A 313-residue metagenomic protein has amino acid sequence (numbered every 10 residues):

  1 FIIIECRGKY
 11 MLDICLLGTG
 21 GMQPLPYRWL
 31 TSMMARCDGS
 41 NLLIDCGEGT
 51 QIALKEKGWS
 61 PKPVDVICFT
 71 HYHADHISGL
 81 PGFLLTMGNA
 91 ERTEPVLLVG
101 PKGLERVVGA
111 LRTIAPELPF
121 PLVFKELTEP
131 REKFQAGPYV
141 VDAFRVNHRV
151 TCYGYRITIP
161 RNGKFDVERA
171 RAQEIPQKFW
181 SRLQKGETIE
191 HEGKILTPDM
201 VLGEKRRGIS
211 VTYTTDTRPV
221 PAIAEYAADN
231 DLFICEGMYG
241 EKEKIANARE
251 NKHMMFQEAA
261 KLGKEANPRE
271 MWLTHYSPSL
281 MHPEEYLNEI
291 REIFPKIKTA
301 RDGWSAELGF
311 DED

Functional and structural regions predicted by a protein language model:
F1-Y10: Short, Lys/Arg-enriched N-terminal segments with co-localized hydrophobic residues within the first ~10-30 amino acids
Y10-K57, P95, Y155-I157, G203-T214 (+1 more regions): Conserved beta-strand hairpin/beta-sheet module of binuclear metal-dependent hydrolase folds, prominently
P26, Y139-Y213, T217-Y226, L232-I234: Active-site-proximal loop/helix segment associated with metal-binding centers of metalloenzymes
I44-G47, V64-Y72, G100-P101, T212-T217 (+3 more regions): Active-site neighborhood of phospho(di)ester-bond hydrolases with catalytic His/Asp-centered motifs
E48-V99, V123-T128: Active-site metal-binding motif and surrounding structural segment of the metallo-beta-lactamase
G79-M87, V108-L111, M281-E289: Metal-dependent catalytic neighborhoods of phosphoester/phosphodiester hydrolases
G103-A115, F124-E129: A gly/proline- and charged-residue-enriched helix-loop-helix capping module
R131, V220-D313: Binuclear metal-ion centers of metallo-dependent hydrolases, dominated by the metallo-beta-lactamase
